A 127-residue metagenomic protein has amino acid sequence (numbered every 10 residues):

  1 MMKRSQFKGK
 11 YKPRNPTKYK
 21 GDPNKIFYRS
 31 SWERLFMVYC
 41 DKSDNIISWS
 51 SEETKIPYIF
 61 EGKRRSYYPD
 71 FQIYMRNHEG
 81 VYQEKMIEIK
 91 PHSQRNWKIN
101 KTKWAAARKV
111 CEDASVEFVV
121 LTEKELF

Functional and structural regions predicted by a protein language model:
M1-F127: Electrostatic, structured charged patches in enzyme active sites and in nucleic-acid/phosphate-binding
